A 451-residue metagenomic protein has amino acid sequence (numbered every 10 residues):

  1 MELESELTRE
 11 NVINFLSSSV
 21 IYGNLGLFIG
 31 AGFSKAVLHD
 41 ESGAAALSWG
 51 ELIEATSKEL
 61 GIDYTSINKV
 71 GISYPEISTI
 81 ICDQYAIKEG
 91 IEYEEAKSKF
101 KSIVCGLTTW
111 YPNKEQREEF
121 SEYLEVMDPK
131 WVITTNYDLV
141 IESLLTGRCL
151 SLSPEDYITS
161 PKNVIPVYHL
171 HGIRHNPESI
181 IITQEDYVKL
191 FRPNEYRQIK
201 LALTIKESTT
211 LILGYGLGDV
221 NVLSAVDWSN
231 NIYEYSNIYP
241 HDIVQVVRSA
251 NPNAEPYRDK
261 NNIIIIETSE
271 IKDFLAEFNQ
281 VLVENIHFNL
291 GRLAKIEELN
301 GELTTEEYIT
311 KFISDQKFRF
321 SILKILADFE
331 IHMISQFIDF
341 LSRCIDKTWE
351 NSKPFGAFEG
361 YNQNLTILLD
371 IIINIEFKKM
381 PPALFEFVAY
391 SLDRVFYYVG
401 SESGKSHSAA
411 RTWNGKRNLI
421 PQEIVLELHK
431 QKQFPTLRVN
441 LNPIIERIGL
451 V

Functional and structural regions predicted by a protein language model:
M1-L27, F33-K35, E125-D128, R148-L150 (+2 more regions): SIR2/sirtuin-family catalytic core signature
E2-N11, L16, L25, K35 (+2 more regions): Active-site periphery "cap/insert" segments of enzyme catalytic domains
I21-I80, L145-C149, E155: Adenosine ribonucleotide-centric catalytic and binding domains
S48-A55, V140, N221-W228: Alpha-helical scaffold elements adjacent to nucleotide-binding pockets in ATP/GTP-utilizing enzyme cores
I53-T56, N68, H171-R174, V247-S249 (+1 more regions): Residues at the C-termini of beta-strands that transition into short coil/loop
T65-E95, P161-K162: N-terminal short beta-loop-beta anion/metal-coordinating cradle
V140-S143, N176-S179, D219-N221: Short, well-ordered, mixed-charge alpha-helical segments that flank or form enzyme active sites
T146-K206: Active-site gating loop/helix substructures
